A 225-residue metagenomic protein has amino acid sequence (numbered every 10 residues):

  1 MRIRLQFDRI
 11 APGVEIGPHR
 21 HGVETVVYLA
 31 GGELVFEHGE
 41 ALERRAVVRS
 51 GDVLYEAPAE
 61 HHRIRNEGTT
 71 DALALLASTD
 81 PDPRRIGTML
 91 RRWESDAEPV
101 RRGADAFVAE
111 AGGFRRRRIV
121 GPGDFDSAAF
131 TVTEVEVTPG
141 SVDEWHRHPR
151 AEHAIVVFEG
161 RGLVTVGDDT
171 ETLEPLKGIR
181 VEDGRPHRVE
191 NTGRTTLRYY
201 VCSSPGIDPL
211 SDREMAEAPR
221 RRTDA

Functional and structural regions predicted by a protein language model:
M1-R4, A46-S50, L73, S78 (+3 more regions): A short, N-terminal "cap"/entry segment at the start of jelly-roll beta-barrel domains of the cupin/DSBH fold
R4-H21, V120, T133-H148: Conserved short histidine dyad/triad with adjacent acidic residue
L5-R9, V26-Y28, R45-V47, V53-Y55 (+5 more regions): Conserved hydrophobic/aromatic beta-strand scaffold that supports enzyme active sites
A11, H21, L29, A41 (+7 more regions): A short, compositionally biased micro-patch
E15, R20, T25-S50, H148-P175 (+1 more regions): A short beta-strand-loop-beta hairpin characteristic of the jelly-roll/cupin
Y28, Y55, T69-R85, R180 (+1 more regions): A short hydrophobic beta-strand segment most commonly corresponding to one strand of the jelly-roll/cupin
V48-E67, T79, T138, V166 (+2 more regions): Conserved metal-binding segment of the jelly-roll/cupin
D126-E134, T138, V142, A154-F158 (+2 more regions): Acidic/His-leaning functional-site neighborhoods
